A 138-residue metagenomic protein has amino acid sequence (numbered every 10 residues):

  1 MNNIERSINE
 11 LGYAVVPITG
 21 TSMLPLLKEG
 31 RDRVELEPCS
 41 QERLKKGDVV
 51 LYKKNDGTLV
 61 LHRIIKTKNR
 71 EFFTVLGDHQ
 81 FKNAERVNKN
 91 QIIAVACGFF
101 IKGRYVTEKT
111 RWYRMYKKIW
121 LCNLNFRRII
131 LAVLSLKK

Functional and structural regions predicted by a protein language model:
M1-K138: Extended hydrophobic leader/signal-anchor segments used for secretion and membrane insertion
